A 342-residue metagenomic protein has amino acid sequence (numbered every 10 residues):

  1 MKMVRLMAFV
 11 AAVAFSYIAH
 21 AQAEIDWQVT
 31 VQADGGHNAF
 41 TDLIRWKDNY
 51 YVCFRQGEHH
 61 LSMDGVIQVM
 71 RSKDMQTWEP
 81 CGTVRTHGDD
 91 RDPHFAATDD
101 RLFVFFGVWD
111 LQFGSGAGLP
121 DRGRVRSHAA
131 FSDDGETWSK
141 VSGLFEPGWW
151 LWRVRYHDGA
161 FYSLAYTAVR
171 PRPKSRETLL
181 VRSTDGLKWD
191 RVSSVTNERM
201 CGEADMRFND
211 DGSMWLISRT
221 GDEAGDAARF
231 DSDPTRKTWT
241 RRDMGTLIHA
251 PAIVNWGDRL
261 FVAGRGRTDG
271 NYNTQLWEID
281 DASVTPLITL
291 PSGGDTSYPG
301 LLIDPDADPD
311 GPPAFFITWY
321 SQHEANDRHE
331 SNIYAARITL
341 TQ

Functional and structural regions predicted by a protein language model:
M1-M7: Bacterial N-terminal signal peptides that target proteins for export
M7-S16: Bacterial N-terminal signal peptides
A21-A39, I44-R91, A96-D295, I303-Q342: Beta-rich carbohydrate-recognition and catalytic domains
